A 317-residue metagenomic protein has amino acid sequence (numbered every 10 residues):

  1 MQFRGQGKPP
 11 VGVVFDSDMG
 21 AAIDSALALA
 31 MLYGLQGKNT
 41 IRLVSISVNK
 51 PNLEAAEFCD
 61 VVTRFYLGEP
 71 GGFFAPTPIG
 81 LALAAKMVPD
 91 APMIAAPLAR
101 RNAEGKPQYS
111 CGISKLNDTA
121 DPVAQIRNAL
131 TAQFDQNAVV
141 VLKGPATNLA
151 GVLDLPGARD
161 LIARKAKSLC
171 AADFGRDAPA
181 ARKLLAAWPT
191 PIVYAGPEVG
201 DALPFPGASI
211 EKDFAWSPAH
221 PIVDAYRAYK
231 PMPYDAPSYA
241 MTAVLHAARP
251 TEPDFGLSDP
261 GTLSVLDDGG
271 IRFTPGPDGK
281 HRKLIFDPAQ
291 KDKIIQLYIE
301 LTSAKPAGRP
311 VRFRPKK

Functional and structural regions predicted by a protein language model:
M1-K317: N-terminal acidic, glycine/proline-rich low-complexity segments
